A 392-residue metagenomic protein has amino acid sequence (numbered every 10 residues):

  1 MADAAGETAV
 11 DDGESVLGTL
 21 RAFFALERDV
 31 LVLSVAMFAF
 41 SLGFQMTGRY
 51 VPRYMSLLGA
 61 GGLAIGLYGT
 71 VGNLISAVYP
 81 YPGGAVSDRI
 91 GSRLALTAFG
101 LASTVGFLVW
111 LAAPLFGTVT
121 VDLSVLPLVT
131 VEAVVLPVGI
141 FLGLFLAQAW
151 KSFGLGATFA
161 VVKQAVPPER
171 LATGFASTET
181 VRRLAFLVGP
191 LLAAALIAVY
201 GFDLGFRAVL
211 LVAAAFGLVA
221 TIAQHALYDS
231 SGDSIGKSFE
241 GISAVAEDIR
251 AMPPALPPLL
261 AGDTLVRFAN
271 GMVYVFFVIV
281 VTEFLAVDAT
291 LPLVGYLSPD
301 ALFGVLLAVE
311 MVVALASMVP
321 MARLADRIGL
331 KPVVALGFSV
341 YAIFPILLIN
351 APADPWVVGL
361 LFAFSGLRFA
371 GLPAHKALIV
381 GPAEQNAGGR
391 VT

Functional and structural regions predicted by a protein language model:
A2-S15, H225-D248: Flexible cytoplasmic inter-helical loops of multi-pass small-molecule transporters
D12-I75, A255-L307: Helix-loop boundary and gating motifs at the non-cytosolic
F38, G106, V119-G154, W356-A370: Hydrophobic core of transmembrane alpha-helices in multi-pass small-molecule transporters, especially MFS/SLC-type
R53-L57, F116-V125, V188-L210, I279 (+1 more regions): Transmembrane alpha-helix termini and helix-breaking/packing motifs in multi-pass membrane transporters
Y79-G91, I197, A316-G329: Helix-to-loop junctions at the C-terminal end of transmembrane segments in multipass secondary transporters
L101-V134, S339-A353: C-terminal ends and interior cores of transmembrane alpha-helices in multi-pass membrane transporters/permeases
F141-L184: Cytoplasmic helix-loop-helix junction between adjacent transmembrane helices in 12-TM secondary transporters
A194, A214-S234: C-terminal membrane-cytosol helix-exit motif in multi-pass small-molecule transporters
